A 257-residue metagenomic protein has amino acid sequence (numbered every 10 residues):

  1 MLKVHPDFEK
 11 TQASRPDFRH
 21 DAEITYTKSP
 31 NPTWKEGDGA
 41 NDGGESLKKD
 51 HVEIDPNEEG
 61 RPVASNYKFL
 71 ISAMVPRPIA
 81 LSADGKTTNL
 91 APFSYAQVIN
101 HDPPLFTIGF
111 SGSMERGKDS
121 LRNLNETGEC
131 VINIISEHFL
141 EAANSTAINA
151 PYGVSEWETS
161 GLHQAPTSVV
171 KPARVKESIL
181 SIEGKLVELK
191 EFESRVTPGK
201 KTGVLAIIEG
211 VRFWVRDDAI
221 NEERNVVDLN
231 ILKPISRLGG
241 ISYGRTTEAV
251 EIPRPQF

Functional and structural regions predicted by a protein language model:
M1-F257: Basic, polyanion-binding surface patches
